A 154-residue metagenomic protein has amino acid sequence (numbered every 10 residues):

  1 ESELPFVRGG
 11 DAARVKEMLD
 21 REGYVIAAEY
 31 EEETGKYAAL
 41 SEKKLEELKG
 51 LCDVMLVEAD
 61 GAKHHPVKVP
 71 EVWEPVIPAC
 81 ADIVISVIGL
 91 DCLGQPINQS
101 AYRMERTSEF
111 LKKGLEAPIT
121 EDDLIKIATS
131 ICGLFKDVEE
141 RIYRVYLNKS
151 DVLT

Functional and structural regions predicted by a protein language model:
E1-E29, T34-G35: N-terminal phosphate/diphosphate-binding loop that engages ATP/GTP or pyrophosphate donors across diverse enzyme folds
R21-E22, C52, C80-A81: Short, well-ordered alpha-helix to beta-strand connector turns
A27-V69, E74: Phosphate-binding/switch loop-helix module in NTP-utilizing enzymes
E32-E33, G61-K63, L90-G94, D151-V152: Conserved nucleotide-binding/hydrolysis micro-motifs of P-loop NTPases
L48-K49, V76-A81, F135-E140: Short, conserved loop/helix-junction motifs that constitute active-site signature segments in enzyme catalytic cores
M55-V57, S86, V145: Residue-level marker for buried hydrophobic side chains located in beta-strands that build the well-ordered beta-sheet
E71-L93, S100-K112: Inter-motif core of Ras-like GTPase G domains
G89-L90, F110-I119, I127, L134 (+1 more regions): G-domain G4 guanine-recognition motif of GTPases
